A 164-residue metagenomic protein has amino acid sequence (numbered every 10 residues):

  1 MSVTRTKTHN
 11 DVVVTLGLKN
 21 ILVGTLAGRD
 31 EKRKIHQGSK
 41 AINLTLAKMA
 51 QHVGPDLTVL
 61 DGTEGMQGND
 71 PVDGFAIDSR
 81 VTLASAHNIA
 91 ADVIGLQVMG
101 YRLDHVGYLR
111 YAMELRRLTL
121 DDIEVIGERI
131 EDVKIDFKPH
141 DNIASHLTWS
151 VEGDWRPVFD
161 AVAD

Functional and structural regions predicted by a protein language model:
S2-D164: Extended, low-polarity segments enriched in aliphatic/aromatic residues
